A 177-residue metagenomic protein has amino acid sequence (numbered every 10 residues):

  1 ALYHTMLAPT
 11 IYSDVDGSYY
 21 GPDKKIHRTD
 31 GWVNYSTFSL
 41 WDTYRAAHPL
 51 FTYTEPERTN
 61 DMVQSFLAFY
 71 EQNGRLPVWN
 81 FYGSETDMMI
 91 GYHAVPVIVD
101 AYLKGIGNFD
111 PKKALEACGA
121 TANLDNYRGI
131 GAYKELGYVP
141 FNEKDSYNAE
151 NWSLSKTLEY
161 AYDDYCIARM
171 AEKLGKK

Functional and structural regions predicted by a protein language model:
A1, T29-D30, H48, D87 (+1 more regions): Generic structural signal for short, flexible, solvent-exposed coil/loop and linker residues
A1-N34, A68, R75-V78, G107-L124: Acidic/polar, glycine-enriched structural segments that form the non-catalytic walls/loops of the carbohydrate-binding
L2-D14, S36, D42-T59, V99-G105 (+1 more regions): Alpha-helical support elements that line or immediately flank enzyme active sites and cofactor-binding pockets
T10-D14, Y19, I26-H27, R45-H48 (+2 more regions): Residue-level detector of solvent-exposed, low-hydrophobicity positions
K25-I26, T37-L40, M88-M89, T157-L158: Short helix-capping and inter-helix turn/linker motifs at the boundaries of alpha-helical repeat units
G31-S36, T43, G83-E85, W152-S153: Membrane-entry segments of alpha-helical transmembrane domains in multi-pass membrane proteins
R58, Q64-K177: Active-site cavity-forming subdomains of large catalytic enzyme subunits
